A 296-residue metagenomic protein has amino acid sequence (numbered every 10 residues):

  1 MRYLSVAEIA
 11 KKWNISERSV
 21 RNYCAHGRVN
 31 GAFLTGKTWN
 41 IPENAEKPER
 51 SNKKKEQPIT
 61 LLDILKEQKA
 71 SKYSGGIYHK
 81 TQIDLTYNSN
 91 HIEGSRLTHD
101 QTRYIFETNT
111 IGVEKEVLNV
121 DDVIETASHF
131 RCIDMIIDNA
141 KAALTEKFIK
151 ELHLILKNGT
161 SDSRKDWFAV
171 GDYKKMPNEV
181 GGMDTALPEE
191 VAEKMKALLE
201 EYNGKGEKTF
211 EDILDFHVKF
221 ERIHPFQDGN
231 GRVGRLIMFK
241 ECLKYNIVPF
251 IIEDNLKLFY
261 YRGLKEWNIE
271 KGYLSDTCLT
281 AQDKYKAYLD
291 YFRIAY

Functional and structural regions predicted by a protein language model:
R2-W13, E17-V29, K37-Y296: FIC/Doc superfamily catalytic core
